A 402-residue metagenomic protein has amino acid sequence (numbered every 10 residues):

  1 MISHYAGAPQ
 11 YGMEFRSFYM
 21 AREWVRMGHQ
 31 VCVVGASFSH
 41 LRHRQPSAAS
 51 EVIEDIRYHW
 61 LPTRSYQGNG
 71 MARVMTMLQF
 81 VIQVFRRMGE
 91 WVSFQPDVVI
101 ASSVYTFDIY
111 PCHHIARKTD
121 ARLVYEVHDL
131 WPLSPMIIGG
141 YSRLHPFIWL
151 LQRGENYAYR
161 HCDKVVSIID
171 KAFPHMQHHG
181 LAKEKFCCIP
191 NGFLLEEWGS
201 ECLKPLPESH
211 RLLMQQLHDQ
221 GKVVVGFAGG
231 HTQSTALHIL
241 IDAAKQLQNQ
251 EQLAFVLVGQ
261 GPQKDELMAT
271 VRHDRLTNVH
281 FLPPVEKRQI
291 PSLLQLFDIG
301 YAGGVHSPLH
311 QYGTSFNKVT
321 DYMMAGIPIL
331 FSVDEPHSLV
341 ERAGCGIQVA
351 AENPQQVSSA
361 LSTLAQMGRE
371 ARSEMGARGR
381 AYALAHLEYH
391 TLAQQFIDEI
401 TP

Functional and structural regions predicted by a protein language model:
S37, K171, G192: Carbohydrate-associated surface elements
P46, Q177, K185, F193-L212 (+1 more regions): Acidic anion/phosphate-binding donor-loop and adjacent secondary structure in glycosyltransferase catalytic cores
F85, F107-Y110, H114-T119, L133 (+1 more regions): Membrane-proximal helix-turn-helix segments that form the acceptor-binding/catalytic region of lipid-linked
M214, H218-A244: Conserved donor-binding/catalytic core segment of Leloir-type glycosyltransferases
T235, E286-L293, G300-M323, L330-E341: Nucleotide-sugar-dependent
V258, D265-L294: Nucleotide-activated donor-binding/catalytic signature segment of Leloir-type glycosyltransferases, i.e., the conserved
H337-T363: Change "using UDP/GDP/dTDP sugars" to "using nucleotide sugars
E370-A385: A short, well-ordered alpha-helix in the C-terminal region of glycosyltransferases
